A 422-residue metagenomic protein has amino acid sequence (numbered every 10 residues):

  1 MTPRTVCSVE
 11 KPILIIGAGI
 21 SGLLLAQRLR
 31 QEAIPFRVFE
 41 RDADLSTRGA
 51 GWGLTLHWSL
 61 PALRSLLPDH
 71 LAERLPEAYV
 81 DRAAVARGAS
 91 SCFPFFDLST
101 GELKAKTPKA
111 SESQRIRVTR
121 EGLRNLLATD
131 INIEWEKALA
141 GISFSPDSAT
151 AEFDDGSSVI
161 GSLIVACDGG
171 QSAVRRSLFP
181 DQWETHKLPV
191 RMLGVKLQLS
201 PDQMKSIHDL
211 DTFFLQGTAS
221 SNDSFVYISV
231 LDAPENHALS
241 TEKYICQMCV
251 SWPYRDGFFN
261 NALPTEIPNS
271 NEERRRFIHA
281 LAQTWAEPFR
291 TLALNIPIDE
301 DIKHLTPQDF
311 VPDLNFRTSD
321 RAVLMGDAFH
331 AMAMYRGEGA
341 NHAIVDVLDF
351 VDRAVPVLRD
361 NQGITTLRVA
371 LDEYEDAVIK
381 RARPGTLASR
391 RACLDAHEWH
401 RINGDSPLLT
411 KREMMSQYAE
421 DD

Functional and structural regions predicted by a protein language model:
M1-P12, Q31, S148, H208-F213 (+1 more regions): Eukaryotic N-terminal low-complexity, Ser/Thr- and Lys/Arg-rich leader segments that predominantly function as
T2-I13, L56-F179, W183-Q198, R274-R275: Conserved N-terminal helical subregion
I15-F39, V165-A166, A282, P297-R390: Conserved mid-domain beta->alpha element of the FAD-binding
S21, D44, Q171: Conserved Rossmann-like nucleotide-cofactor binding loop
R41-L45, G49-L54, S59-L60, R64: Glycine-rich active-site loop/strand segments that organize a redox cofactor
S46-T47, I160, S172-R176, D202 (+2 more regions): Short catalytic/ligand-binding loop motif for oxyanion handling, primarily in non-cytosolic enzymes, centered on
G49-W52, S148, M204-I207, T386-L387 (+1 more regions): Short aromatic-enriched loop/helix-cap "lid" or pocket-rim segments at secondary-structure transitions that line
P94, E102-T119, G194-I298: Conserved FAD/dinucleotide-binding core of flavoprotein oxidoreductases
